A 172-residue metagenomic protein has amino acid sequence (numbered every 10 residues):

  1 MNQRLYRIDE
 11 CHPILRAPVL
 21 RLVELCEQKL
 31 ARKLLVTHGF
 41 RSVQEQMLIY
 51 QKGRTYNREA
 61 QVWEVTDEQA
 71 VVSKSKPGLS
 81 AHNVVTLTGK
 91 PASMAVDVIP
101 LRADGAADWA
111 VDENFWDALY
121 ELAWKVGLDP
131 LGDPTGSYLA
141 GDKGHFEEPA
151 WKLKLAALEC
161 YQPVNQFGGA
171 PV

Functional and structural regions predicted by a protein language model:
M1-H38: Active-site acidic/histidine clusters and adjacent loop/turn architecture that either coordinate catalytic ions
I8, Q44, T66-D67, V96 (+2 more regions): Intrinsic disorder/low-complexity signal
L15-L22, E45, F115, L119: Stable alpha-helical elements in mature extracytoplasmic
L25-V72: Extended, low-complexity, intrinsically disordered C-terminal regulatory tails of eukaryotic serine/threonine kinases
S73-V172: Catalytic cores and adjacent binding grooves of peptidoglycan-active enzymes
